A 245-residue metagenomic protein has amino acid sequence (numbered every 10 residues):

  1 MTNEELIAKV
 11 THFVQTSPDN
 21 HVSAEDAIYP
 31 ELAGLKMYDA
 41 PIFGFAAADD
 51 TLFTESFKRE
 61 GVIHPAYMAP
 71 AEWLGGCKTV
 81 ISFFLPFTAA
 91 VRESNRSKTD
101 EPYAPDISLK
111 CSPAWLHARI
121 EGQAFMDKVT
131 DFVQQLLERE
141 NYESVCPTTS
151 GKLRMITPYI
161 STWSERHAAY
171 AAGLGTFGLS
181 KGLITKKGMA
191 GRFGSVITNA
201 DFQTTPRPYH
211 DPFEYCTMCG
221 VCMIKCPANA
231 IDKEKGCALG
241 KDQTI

Functional and structural regions predicted by a protein language model:
M1-P105, C111: Non-catalytic, usually N-terminal nucleic-acid engagement modules in DNA/RNA processing proteins
Y103-I245: Catalytic cores of enzyme domains
